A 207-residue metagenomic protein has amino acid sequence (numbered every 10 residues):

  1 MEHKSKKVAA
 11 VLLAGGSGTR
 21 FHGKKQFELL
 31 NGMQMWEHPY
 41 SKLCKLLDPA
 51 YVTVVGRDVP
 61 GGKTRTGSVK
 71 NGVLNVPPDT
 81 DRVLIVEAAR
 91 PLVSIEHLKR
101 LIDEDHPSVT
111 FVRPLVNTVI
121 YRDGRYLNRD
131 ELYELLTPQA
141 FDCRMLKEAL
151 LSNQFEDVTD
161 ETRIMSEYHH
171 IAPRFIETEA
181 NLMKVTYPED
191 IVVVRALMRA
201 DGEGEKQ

Functional and structural regions predicted by a protein language model:
E2-K6, E134-Q207: Conserved alpha/beta core of the MobA/IspD/sugar-nucleotide pyrophosphorylase nucleotidyltransferase superfamily
E2-R57: N-terminal glycine-rich phosphate-binding loop and ensuing alpha1 helix
V8-A10, V83, P173: Conserved hydrophobic helix-helix packing surfaces used for dimerization/oligomerization
L12, W36, G72, V86-E87 (+3 more regions): Residue-level signal for inorganic ion chemistry
A14-R20, A88-L92, Q139-A140, T186: Glycine/serine-rich anion-binding loops at beta->alpha junctions that coordinate negatively charged ligand groups
K25, L30, Q34, P60-K63 (+3 more regions): Residues at secondary-structure transition points
L47-P49, T80-D81, D105-V109, H170-I171 (+1 more regions): Short, high-confidence coil segments that cap the C-terminus of an alpha-helix and link into the following beta-strand
V59-R129, L136-T137: Conserved beta-loop-beta/alpha segment of the NTase-like Rossmann-fold superfamily that binds/positions NTPs
